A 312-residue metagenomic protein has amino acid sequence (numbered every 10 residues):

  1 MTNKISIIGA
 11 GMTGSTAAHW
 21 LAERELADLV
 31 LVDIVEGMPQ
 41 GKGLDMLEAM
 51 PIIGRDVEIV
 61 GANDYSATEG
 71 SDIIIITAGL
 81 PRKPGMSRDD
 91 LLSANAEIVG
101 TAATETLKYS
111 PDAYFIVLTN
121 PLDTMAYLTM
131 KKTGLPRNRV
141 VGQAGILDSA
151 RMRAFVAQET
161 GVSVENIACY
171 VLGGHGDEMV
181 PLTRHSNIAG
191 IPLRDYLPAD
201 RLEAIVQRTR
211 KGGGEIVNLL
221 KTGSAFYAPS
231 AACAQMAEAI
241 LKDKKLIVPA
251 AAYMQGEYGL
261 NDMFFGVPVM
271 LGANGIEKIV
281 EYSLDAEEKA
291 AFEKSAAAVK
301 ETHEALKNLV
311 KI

Functional and structural regions predicted by a protein language model:
A10-G11: Glycine-rich Rossmann-fold phosphate-binding loop(s) that bind the pyrophosphate of adenine dinucleotide cofactors
G14-S15: N-terminal Rossmann-fold NAD(P) dinucleotide-binding loop
E23-D28, G134-P136: Conserved S-adenosyl-L-methionine
V32-S71, K300-N308: Conserved N-terminal Rossmann-fold NAD(P) cofactor-binding segment
P51-A113: Rossmann-like NAD(P)-binding element
S87-R153: Rossmann-like NAD(P)(H) cofactor-binding subdomain of soluble oxidoreductases
T133-R139, D148-I312: C-terminal substrate-binding/catalytic lobe of Rossmann-fold NAD(P)-dependent dehydrogenases
